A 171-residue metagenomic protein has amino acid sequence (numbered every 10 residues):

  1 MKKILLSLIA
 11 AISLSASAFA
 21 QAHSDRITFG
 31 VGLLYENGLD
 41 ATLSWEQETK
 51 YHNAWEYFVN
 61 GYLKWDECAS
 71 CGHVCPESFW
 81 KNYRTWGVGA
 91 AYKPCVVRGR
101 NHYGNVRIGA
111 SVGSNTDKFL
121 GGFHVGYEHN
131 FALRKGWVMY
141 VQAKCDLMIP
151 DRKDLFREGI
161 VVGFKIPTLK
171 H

Functional and structural regions predicted by a protein language model:
M1-S24, T168-H171: Cleavable N-terminal export/targeting peptides
I4-L5, C95, G109, P167: Residue-level detector of intrinsically disordered/flexible regions characterized by low predicted structural confidence
A20-K64, K165-H171: Short glycine/proline- and aromatic-enriched beta-strand/turn motifs that initiate or cap beta-hairpins
D25-F29, H73-P76, A110, K144: Extracytoplasmic loops and strand-loop junctions of Gram-negative outer membrane beta-barrel proteins
T28, V88-G89, V112, G163-I166: Generic alpha-helical hydrophobic packing signal
F29-T42, W80-R84, V112-F123, M148-R157: Solvent-exposed loop/turn segments connecting transmembrane beta-strands in outer-membrane beta-barrel proteins
E46-M139: Gram-negative (and chloroplast) outer-membrane scaffold detector with strong preference for beta-barrel transmembrane
F123-L169: A charged, solvent-exposed segment within the mature domains of Sec-exported extracytoplasmic proteins
